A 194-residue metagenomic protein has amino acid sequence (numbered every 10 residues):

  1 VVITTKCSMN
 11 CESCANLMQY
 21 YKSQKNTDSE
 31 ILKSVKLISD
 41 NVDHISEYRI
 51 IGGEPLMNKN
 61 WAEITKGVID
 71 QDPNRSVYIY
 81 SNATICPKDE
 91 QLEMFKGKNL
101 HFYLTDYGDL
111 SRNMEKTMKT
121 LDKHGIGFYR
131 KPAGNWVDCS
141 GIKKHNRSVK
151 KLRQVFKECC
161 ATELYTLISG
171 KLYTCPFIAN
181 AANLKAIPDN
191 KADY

Functional and structural regions predicted by a protein language model:
V1-I79, C86: Conserved alpha-helical substructure of the radical SAM core
T27, W136-K150: Short, positively charged
I38-V42, Q91-K98: Acidic (Asp/Glu)-rich catalytic clusters
G53-P55, N82-T84, T105-Y107, A133-N135: Active-site beta-loop-alpha junctions enriched in small/polar residues
N60-G67, D89-M94, E115-T120: A short acidic, amphipathic alpha-helical/loop segment
N99-L110, Y129-A133: Non-cysteine beta-strand/loop elements that form the S-adenosyl-L-methionine
N113-Y129: Basic phosphate/pyrophosphate-binding loop/patch that engages nucleotide-derived ligands
K144-Y194: Accessory C-terminal segments flanking Radical SAM cores
